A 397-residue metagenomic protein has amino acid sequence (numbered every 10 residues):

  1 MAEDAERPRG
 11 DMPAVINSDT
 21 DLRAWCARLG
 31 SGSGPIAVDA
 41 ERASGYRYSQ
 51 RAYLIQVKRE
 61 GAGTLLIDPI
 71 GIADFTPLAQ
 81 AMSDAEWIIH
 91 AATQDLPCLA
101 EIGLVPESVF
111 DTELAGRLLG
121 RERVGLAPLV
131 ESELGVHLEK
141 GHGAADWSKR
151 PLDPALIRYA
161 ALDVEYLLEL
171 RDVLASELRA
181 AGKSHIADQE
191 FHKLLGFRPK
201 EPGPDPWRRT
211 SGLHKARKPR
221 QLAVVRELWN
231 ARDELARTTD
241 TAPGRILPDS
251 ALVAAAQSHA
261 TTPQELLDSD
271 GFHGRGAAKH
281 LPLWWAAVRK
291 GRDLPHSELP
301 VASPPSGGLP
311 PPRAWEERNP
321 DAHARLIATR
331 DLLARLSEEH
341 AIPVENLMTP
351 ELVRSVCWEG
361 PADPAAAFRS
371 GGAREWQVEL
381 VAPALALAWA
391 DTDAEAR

Functional and structural regions predicted by a protein language model:
M1-I36, A40: N-terminal accessory regions of nucleic-acid-interacting proteins
P8-V15, Q56-P77, A81, A85-L168 (+3 more regions): Active-site-proximal helix-loop-helix substrate-binding element of RNase H-like nuclease domains
S44-R47: A structured, charge-rich N-terminal accessory region that forms the first stable segment of a protein and links
R51-Y53: An anion-binding catalytic pocket shared by soluble metabolic enzymes
P154, V164, L174-R397: Accessory DNA-binding and partner-docking regions appended to nucleic-acid-acting proteins, especially the terminal
